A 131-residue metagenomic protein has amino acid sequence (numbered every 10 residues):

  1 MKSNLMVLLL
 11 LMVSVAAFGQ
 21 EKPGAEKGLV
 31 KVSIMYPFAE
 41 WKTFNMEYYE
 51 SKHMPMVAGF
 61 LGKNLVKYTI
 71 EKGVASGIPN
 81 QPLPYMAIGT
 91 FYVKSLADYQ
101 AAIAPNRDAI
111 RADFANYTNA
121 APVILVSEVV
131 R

Functional and structural regions predicted by a protein language model:
K2-L8: Sec-dependent signal peptide recognition, specifically the positively charged N-region followed immediately by
N4, F18-R131: Macromolecular interaction modules
L10-F18: Hydrophobic h-region of N-terminal signal peptides that target proteins for export in Gram-negative bacteria
